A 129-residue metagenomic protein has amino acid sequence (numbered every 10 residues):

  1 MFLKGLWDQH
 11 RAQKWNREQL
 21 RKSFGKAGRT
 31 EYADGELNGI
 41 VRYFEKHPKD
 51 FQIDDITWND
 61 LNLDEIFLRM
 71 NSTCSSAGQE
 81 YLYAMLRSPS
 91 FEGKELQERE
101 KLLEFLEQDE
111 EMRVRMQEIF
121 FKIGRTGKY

Functional and structural regions predicted by a protein language model:
M1-Y129: Conserved amphipathic alpha-helical "coupling/scaffold" segments that transmit conformational changes between domains
